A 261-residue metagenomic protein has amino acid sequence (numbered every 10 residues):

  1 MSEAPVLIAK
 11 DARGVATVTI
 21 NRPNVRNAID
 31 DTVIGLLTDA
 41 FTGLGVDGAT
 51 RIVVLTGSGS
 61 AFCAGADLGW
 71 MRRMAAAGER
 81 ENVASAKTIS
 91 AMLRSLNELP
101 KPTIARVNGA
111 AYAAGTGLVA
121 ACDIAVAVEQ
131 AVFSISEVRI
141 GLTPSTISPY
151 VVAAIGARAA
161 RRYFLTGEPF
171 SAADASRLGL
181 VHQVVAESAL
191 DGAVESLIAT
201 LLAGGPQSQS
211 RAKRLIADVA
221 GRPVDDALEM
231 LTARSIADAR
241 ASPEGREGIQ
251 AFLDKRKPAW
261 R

Functional and structural regions predicted by a protein language model:
M1-S58, R94, D191: Conserved CoA-thioester-binding segment of acyl-CoA-metabolizing enzymes
M1-T17, N21, P169-L202, S210-A220 (+1 more regions): Amphipathic alpha-helical segments at domain termini/boundaries
V18, R22, L36-L37, L55 (+6 more regions): Terminal peptide-recognition signature
A40, T88-L99: Catalytic-core regions built around general acid/base machinery
A49, G57-L93, A111, P223: Glycine- (often His-adjacent) and acidic-residue-rich active-site loop that binds/positions the CoA thioester
S60-A64, A111-A113, S134, I216 (+1 more regions): Short, active-site-adjacent cap segments at secondary-structure transitions
R94-Q209, S242, R256: Crotonase-fold acyl-CoA enzyme core
Y163-F164, L215-V219, R234-R240: Helix-loop "lid/cap" segments that line or gate small-molecule binding pockets
